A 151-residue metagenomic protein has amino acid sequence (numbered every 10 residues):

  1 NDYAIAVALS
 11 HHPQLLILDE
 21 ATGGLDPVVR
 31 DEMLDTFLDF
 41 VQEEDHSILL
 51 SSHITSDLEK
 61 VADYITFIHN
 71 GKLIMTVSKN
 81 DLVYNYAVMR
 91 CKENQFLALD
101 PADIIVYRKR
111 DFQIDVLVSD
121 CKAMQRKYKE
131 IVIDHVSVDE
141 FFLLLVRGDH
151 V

Functional and structural regions predicted by a protein language model:
N1-S56, K60-H69: ABC transporter nucleotide-binding domains
T55, F96, V138-D139: Alpha-helix N-cap/helix-start and coil->helix boundary motif
K72: ATP-binding/catalytic-site motifs of ATP-hydrolyzing domains
T76-V77: ABC ATPase "signature
N80-Y84: Short acidic-hydrophobic catalytic motif
A87-E93: A short beta-strand micro-motif
Q95-D100, A123-R126: Short, conserved charged micro-motifs
V106-V151: C-terminal coupling/interaction segments
